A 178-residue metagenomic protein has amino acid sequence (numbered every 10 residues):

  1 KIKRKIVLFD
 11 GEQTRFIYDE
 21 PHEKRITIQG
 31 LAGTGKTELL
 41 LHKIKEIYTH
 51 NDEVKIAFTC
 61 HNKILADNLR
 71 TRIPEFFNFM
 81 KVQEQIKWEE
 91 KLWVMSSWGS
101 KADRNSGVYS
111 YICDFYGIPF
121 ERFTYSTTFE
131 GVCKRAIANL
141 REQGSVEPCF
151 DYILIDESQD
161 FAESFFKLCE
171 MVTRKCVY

Functional and structural regions predicted by a protein language model:
K1-Y178: The feature marks helicase ATPase cores and/or their adjacent C-terminal helical subdomains in SF1/SF2/AAA+ helicases
